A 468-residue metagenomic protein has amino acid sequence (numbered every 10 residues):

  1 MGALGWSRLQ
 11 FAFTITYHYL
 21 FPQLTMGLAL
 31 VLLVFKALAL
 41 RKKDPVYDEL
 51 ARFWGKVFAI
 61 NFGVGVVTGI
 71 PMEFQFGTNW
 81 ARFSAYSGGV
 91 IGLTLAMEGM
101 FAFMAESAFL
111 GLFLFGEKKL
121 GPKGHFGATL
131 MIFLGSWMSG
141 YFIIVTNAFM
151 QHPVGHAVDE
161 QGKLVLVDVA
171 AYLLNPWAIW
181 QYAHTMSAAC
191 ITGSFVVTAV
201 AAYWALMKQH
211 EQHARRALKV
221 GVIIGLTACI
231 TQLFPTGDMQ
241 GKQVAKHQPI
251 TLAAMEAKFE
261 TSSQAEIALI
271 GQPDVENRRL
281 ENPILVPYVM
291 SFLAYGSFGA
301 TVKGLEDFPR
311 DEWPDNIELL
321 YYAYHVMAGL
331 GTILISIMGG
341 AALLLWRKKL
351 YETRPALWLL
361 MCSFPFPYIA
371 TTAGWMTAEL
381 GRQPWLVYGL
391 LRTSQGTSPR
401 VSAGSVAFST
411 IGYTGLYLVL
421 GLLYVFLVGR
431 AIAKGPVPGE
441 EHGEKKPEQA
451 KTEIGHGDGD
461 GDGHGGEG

Functional and structural regions predicted by a protein language model:
M1-G468: Polytopic transmembrane helical bundles with strong interfacial aromatic enrichment
